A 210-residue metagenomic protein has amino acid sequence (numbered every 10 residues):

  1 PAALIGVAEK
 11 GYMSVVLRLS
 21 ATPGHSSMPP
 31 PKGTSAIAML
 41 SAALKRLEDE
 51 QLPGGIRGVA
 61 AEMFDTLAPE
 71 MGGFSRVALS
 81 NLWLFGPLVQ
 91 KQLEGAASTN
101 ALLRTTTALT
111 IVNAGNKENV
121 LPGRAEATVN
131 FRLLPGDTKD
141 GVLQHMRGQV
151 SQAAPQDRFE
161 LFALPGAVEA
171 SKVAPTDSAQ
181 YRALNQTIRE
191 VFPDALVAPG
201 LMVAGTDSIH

Functional and structural regions predicted by a protein language model:
P1-T34: Histidine/acidic-residue-rich, glycine-tolerant segments that coordinate divalent metal ions
A8, P29-G33, N100, N116-G123: Short, solvent-exposed beta-strand/turn "edge" segments of beta-rich domains on protein surfaces
M13, A125-A127: Hydrophobic core residues within well-ordered beta-strands of beta-rich domains
S27-L52: A short core secondary-structure module
P29-P30, D137-V142: Solvent-exposed, non-transmembrane alpha-helical starts
A43, V142-S151: Short amphipathic alpha-helices in soluble, non-transmembrane regions that often serve as interface/regulatory elements
I56-N116, G123, D140-Q144, R158-H210: An extended, acidic, His-containing surface patch that forms the Zn2+-binding/catalytic region of metallohydrolases
